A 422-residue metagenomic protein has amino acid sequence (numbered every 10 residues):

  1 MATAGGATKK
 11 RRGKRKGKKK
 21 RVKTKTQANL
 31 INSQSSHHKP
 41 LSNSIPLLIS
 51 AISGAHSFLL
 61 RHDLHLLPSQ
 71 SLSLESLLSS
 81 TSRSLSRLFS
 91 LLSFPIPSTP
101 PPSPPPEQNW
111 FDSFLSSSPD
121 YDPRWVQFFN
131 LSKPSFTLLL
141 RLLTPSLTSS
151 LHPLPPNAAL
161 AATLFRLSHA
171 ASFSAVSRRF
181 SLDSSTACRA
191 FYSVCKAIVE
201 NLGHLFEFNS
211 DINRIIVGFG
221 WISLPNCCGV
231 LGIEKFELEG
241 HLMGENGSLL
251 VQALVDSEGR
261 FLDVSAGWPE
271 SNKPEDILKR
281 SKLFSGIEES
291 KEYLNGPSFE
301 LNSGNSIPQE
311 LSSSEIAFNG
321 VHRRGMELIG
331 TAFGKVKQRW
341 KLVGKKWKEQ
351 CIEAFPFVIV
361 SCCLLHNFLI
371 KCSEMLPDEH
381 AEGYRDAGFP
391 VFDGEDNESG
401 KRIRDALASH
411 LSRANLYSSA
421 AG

Functional and structural regions predicted by a protein language model:
M1-S150, G394-G422: Charged, often Cys/His-bearing segments associated with DNA-binding zinc-finger transcription factors
A2-K10, S172-A175, R179-G422: Short, well-ordered secondary-structure "scaffold" segments embedded in the functional core of diverse domains
L41, H152-N157, Q350-I359: Structural motif
D120, T137-L154, A170-S172, K337-W347: Structural recognition of short helix-loop-helix hairpins that underlie histone-fold modules
S132, A162, V176: Short alpha-helical segments in extracytoplasmic peptidoglycan/chitin-binding modules and envelope-associated proteins
S132-S135, L139, A158, S172 (+2 more regions): Generic hydrophobic, aliphatic-rich segments that mediate packing or membrane embedding
S135, L142, F165, A190 (+1 more regions): Amphipathic, well-ordered alpha-helical segments in soluble domains
N157-H169: Short, amphipathic alpha-helical "recognition" segments used to contact nucleic acids or chromatin
